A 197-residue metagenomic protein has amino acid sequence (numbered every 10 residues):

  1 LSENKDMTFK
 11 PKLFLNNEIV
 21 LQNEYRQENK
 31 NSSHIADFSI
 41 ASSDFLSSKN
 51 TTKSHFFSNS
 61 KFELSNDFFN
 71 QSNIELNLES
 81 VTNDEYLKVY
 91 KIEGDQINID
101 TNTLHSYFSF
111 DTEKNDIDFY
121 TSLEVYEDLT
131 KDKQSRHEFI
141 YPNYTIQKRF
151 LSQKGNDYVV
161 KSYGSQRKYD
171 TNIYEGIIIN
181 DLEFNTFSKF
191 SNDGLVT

Functional and structural regions predicted by a protein language model:
L1-T197: Outer-membrane beta-barrel proteins and related beta-barrel translocases across Gram-negative bacteria
